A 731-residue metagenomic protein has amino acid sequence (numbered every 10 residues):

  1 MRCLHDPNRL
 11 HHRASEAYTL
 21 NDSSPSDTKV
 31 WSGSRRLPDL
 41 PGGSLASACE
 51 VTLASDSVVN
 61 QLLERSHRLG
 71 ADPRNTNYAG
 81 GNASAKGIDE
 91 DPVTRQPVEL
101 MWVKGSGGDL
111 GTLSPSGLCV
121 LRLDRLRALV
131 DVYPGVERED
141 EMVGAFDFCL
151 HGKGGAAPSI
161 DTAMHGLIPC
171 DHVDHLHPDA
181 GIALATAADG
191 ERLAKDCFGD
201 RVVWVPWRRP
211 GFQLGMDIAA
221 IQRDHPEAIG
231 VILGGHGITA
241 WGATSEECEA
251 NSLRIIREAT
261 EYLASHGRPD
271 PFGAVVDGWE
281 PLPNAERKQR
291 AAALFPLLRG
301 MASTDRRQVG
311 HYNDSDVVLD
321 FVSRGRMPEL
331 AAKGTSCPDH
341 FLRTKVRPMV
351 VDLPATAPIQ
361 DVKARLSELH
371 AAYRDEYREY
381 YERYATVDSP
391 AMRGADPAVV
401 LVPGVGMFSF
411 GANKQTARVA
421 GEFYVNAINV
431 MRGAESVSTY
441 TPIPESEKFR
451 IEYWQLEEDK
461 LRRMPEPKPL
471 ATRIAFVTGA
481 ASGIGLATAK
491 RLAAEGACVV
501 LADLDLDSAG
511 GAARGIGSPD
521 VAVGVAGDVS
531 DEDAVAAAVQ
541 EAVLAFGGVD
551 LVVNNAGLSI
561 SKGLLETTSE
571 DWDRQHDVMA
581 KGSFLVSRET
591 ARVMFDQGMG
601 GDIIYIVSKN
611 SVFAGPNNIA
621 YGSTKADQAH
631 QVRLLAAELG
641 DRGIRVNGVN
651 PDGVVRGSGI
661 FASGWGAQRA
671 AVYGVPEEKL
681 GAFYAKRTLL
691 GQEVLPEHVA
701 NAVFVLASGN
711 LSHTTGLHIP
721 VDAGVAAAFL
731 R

Functional and structural regions predicted by a protein language model:
N21-A475, A487: Glycine-rich flexible loops
V553, G640, R645, T714-G716: Short, small/polar-rich loop/turn modules that mediate ligand/substrate recognition or access, typified
G563-L564, T568-H576, Y684: Substrate-binding pocket helix/loop in short-chain dehydrogenase/reductase
S587, T624: Active-site helix of classical SDR
R592, D596, A637-E638, S712: Alpha-helical segment proximal to the catalytic Tyr-Lys
S608: Residue(s) in the substrate-gating loop at a strand-loop-helix junction that position the organic substrate next
T715-R731: Short C-terminal tail/terminal secondary-structure segment of NAD(P)H-dependent dehydrogenase/reductase domains
